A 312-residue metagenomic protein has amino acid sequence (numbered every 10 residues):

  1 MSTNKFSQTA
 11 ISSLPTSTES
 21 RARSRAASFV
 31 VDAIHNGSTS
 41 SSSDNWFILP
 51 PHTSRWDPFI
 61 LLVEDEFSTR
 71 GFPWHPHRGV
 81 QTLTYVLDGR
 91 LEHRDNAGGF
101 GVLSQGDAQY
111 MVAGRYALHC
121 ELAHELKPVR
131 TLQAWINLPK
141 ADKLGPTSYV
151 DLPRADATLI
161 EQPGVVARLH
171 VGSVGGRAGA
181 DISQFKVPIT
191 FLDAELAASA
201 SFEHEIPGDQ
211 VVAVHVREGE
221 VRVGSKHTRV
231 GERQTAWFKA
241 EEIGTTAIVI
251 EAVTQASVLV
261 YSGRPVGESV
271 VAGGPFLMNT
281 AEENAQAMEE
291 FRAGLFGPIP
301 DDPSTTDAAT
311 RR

Functional and structural regions predicted by a protein language model:
M1-R312: Jelly-roll (double-stranded beta-helix
